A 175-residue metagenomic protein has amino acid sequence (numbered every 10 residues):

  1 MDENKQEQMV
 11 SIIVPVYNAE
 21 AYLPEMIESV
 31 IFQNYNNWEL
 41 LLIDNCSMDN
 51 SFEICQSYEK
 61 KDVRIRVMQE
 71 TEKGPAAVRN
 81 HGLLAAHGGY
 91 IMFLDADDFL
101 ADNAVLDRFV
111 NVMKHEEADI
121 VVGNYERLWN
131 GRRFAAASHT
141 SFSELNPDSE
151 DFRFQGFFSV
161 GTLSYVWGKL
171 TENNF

Functional and structural regions predicted by a protein language model:
M1-F175: Nucleotide-sugar donor-binding/catalytic module of glycosyltransferases that assemble extracellular/cell-envelope
